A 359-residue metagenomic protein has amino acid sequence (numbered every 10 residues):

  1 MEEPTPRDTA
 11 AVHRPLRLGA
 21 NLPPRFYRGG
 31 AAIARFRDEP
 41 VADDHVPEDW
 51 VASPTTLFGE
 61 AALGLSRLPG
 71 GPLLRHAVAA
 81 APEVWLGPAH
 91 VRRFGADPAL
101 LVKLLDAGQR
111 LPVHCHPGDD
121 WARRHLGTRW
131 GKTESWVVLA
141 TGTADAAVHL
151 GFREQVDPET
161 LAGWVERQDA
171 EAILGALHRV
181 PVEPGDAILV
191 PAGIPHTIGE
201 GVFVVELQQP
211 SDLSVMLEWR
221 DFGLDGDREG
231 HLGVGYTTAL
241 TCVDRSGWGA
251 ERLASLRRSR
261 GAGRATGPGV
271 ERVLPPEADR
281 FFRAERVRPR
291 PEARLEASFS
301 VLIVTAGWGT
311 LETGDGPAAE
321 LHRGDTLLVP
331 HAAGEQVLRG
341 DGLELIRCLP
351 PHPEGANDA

Functional and structural regions predicted by a protein language model:
M1-V156, R220-A262, A284, P353: Transition-metal
D97, G108, H125-E134, G175 (+2 more regions): A short beta-loop-beta micro-motif enriched in histidine and acidic residues
D106-R110, T141-A144, I194-L213, A318 (+2 more regions): Ligand-binding loop in jelly-roll beta-barrel domains
D157-A170, A297-T310: Short, basic/aromatic beta-hairpin or loop at an interaction surface
V165-M216: Loop-centered beta-sheet repeat module
L177-L189, T313-A333: Short acidic-glycine-tyrosine-enriched beta hairpin
E292, G307-E312, T326: Short beta-strand segments in beta-sandwich/barrel cores
